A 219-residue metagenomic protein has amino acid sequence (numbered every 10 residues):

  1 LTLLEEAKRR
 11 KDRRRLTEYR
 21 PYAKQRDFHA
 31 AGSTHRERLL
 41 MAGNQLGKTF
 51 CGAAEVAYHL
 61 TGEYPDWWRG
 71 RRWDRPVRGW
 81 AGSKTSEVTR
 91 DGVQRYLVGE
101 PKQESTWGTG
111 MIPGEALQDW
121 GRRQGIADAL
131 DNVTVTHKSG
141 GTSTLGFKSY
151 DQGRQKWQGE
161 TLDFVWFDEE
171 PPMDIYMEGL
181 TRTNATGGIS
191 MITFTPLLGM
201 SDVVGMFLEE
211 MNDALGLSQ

Functional and structural regions predicted by a protein language model:
L1-Q219: Phosphate/NTP-binding elements of NTP-utilizing enzymes
